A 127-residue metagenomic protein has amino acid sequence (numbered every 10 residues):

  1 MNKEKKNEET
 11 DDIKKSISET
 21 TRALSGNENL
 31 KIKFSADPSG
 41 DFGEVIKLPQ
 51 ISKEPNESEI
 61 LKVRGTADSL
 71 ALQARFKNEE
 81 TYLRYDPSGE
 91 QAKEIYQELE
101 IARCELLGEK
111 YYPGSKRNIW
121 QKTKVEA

Functional and structural regions predicted by a protein language model:
M1-A127: Basic/hydrophobic alpha-helical interface regions
